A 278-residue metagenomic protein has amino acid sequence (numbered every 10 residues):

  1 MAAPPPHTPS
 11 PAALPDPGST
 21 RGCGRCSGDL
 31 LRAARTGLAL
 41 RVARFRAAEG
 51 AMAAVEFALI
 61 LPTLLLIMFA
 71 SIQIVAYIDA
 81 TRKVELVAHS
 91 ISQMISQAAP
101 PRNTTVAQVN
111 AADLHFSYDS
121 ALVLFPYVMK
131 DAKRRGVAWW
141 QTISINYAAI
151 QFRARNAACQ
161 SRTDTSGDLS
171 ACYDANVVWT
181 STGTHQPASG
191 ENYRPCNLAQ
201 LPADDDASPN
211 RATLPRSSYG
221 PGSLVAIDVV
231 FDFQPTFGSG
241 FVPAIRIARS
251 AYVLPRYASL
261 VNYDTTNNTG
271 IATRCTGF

Functional and structural regions predicted by a protein language model:
A2-V123, A148-I150: Alpha-helical assembly-interface signal, strongest on the long, hydrophobic N-terminal helix that forms
V128-A248, Y252-P255, Y263-G270, R274: Intrinsically disordered, low-complexity regions enriched in Pro/Ser/Thr/Gly and acidic residues
T276-F278: Short, solvent-exposed mixed-charge patches
